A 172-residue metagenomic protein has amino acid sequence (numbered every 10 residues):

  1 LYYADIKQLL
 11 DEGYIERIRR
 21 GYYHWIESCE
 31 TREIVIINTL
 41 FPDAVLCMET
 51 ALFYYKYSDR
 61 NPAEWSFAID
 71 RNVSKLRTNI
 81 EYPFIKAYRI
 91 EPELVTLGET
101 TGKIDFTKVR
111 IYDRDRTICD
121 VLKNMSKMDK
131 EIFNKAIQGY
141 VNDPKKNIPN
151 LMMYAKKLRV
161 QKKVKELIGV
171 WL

Functional and structural regions predicted by a protein language model:
L1-D11: Short amphipathic alpha-helical interaction segments
G13-R20: A short, conserved structural fragment
Y22-L172: Nucleic-acid-binding surface
